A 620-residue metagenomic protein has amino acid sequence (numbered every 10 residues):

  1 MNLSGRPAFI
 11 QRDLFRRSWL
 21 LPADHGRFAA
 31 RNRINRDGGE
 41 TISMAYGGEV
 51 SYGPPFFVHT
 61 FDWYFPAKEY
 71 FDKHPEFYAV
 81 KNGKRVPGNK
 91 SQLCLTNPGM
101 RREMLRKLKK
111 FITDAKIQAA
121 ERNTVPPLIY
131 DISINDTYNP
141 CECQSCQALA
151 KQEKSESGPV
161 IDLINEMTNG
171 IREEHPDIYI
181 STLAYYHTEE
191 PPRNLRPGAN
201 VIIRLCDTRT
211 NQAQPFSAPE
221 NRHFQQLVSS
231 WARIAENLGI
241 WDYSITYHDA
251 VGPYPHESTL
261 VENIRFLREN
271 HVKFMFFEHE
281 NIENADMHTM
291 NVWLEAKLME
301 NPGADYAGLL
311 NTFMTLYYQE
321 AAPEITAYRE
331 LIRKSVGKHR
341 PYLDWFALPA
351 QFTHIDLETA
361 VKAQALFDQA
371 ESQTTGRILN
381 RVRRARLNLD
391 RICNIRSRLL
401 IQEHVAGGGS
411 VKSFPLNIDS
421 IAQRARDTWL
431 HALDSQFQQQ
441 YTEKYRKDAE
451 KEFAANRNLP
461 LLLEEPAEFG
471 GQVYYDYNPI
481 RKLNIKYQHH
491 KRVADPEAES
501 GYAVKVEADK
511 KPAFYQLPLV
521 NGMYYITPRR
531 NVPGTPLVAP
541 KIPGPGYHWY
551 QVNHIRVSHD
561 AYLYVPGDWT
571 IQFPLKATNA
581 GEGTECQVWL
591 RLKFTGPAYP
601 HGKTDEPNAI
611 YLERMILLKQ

Functional and structural regions predicted by a protein language model:
M1-I161, R172, R204, S229-P255: Feature activates predominantly on carbohydrate-active enzymes
G99-R102, K110, R222-P323, A327 (+1 more regions): Structured mid-domain segments that build the active-site/substrate or prosthetic-cofactor binding neighborhood
Y130, I164-E190, L238-H248, M275-E280 (+1 more regions): Aromatic-lined carbohydrate-recognition surfaces of secreted/lumenal glycan-active proteins
D136-I180, Y186-N211, R222-V228, A232-A235 (+2 more regions): Active-site neighborhood of glycoside hydrolase catalytic domains
L298-V520, H548, L590, A609 (+1 more regions): Catalytic domains of carbohydrate-active enzymes that cleave complex glycans
K510-T527, K541-P545, G581-G583: Extracellular/lumenal carbohydrate-interaction signature centered on repeated Trp-anchored short motifs
R529-E582, W589: Extracellular carbohydrate recognition and processing domains and analogous Trp-centered ligand-binding platforms
D568-Q620: Exposed low-complexity, polar/acidic, P/S/T/G-rich flexible segments that act as propeptides, protease-susceptible
